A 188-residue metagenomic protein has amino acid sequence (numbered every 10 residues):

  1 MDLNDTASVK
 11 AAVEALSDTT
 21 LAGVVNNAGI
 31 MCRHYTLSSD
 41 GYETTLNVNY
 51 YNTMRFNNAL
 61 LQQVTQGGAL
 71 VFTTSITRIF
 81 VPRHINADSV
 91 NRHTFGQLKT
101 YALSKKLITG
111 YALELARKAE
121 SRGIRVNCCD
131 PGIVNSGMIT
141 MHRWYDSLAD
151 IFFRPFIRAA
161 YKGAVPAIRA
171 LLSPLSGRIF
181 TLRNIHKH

Functional and structural regions predicted by a protein language model:
D2-T20: Conserved Rossmann-fold cofactor-binding substructure of NAD(P)-dependent oxidoreductases
A11, D40-N47: Active-site Tyr-X3-Lys motif and surrounding loop/helix of classical short-chain dehydrogenase/reductase
L21-V25: Conserved hydrophobic beta-strands of the Rossmann-like cofactor-binding core in SDR/related NAD(P)H-dependent
I30-L37, E43, A69-S121, D130-R143: Catalytic loop of short-chain dehydrogenase/reductase
Y50-Y51: Ankyrin-repeat alpha-helix packing hotspot
N57-N58, L113: A short, exposed helix-loop element centered on a Lys and neighboring polar residues
Q63: Conserved helix-to-beta-strand junction in the class I
C128, D150-H188: C-terminal helical subdomain
